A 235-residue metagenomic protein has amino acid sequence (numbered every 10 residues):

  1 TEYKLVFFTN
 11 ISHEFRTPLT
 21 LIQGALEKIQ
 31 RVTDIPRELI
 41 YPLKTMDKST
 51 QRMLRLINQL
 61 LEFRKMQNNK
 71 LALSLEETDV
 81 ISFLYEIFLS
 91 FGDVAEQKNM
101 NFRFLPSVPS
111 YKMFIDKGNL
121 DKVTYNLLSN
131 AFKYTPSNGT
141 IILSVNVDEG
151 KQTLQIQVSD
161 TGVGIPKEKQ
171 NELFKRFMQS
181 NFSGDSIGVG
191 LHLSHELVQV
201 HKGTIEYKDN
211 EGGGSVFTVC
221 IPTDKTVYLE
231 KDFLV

Functional and structural regions predicted by a protein language model:
T1-R31, Y41: Primarily the dimerization/phosphotransfer
T45-R55: Short alpha-helical segment of the dimerization/phosphotransfer core of two-component systems
R64-L75: Helix-loop junction within the histidine kinase core
S74-D79, Y85, E96, N101-Y111: Conserved catalytic submotifs in the C-terminal HATPase_c
I165-F177, L234: Short conserved segment of the HATPase_c
